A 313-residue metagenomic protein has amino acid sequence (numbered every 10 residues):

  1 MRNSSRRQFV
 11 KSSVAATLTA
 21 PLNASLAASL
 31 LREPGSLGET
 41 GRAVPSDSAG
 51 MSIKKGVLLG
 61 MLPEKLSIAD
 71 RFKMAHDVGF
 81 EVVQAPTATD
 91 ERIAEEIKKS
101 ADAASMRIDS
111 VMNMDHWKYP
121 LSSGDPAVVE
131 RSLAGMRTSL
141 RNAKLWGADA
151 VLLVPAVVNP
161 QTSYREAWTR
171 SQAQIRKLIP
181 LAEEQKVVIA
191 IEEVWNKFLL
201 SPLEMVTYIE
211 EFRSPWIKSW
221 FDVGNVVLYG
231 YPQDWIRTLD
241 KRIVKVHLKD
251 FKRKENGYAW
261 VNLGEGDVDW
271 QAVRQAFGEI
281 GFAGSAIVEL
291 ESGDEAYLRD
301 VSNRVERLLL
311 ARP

Functional and structural regions predicted by a protein language model:
R2-L30, L37-G56, M61, K65-H76 (+3 more regions): Histidine-acidic metal/acid-base catalytic patches
Q8, S13-P21, S25, D90 (+3 more regions): Active-site acidic/histidine proton-transfer and metal-coordination neighborhood in alpha/beta enzyme cores
S46-L59, S110-S122, P155-V158: N-terminal small/glycine-rich loop or linker at the start of catalytic domains across soluble metabolic enzymes
M61-P63, T89, M114-W117, P155-N159 (+4 more regions): Active-site-proximal loop/turn and secondary-structure-junction residues that shape catalytic pockets, frequently
F80, A143, A148, I243 (+1 more regions): A structural motif
E81-T89: A short beta-strand-loop structural module common to alpha/beta enzyme folds
E91-E96: Active-site-adjacent beta->alpha loops and helix N-cap segments on the catalytic face of soluble alpha/beta enzymes
